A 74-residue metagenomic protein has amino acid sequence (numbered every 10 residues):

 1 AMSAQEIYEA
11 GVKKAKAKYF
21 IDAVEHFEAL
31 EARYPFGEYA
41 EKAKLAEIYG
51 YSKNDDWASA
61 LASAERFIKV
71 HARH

Functional and structural regions predicted by a protein language model:
A1-I7, E38-K44: Generic helix N-cap/helix-start motif at coil->alpha-helix transitions
A32-A40, I68-H74: Short solvent-exposed coil/turn linkers within tandem alpha-helical repeat scaffolds
